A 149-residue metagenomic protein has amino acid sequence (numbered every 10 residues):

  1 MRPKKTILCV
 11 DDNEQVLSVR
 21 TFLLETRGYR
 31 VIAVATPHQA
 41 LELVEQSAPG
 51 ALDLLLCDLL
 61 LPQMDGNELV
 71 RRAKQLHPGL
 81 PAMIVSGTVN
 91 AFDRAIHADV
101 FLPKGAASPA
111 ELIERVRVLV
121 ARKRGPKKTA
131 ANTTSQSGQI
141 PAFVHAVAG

Functional and structural regions predicted by a protein language model:
L17, P62: The feature encodes the CheY-like receiver
S18-T26: Charged docking surfaces used in two-component/phosphorelay signaling
A33-L54: Acidic, metal-coordinating helix/loop segments flanking the phosphotransfer/catalytic sites of two-component signaling
A35-T36, D65-E68: Acidic catalytic/metal-coordinating carboxylates
E42-E45, N67-G79: Short amphipathic alpha-helix used as the core "switch/output" element in two-component signaling
D58: Active-site residues of response regulator receiver
G105-V120, R124, K128-T129: C-terminal output helix
